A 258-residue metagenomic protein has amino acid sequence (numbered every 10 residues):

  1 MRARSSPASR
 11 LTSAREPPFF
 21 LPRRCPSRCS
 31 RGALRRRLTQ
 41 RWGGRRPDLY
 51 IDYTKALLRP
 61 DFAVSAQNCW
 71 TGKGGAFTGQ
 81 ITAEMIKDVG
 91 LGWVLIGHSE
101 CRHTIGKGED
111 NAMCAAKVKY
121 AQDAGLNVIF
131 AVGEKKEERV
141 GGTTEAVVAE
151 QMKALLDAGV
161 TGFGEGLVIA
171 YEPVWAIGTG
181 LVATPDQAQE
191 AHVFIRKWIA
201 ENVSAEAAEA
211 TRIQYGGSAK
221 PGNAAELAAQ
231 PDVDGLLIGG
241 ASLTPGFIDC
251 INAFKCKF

Functional and structural regions predicted by a protein language model:
M1-F258: Active-site loop-to-helix "anion-binding N-cap" substructures in soluble metabolic enzymes
